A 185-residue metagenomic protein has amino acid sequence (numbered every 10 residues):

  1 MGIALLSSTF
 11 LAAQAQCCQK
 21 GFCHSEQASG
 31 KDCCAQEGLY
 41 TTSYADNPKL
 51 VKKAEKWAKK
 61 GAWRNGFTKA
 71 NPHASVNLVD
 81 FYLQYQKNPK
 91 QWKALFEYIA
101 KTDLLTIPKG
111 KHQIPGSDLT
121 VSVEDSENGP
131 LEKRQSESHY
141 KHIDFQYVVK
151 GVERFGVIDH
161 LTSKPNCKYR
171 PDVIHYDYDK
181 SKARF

Functional and structural regions predicted by a protein language model:
M1-T9: Bacterial N-terminal signal peptides
A13-F145, V149-F185: Jelly-roll (double-stranded beta-helix
